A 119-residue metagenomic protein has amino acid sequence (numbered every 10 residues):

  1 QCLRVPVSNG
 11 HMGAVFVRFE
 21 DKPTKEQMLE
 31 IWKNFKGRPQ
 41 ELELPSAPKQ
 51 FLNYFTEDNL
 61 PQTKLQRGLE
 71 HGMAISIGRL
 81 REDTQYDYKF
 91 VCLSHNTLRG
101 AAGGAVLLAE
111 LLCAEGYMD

Functional and structural regions predicted by a protein language model:
Q1-D87: C-terminal substrate-binding/catalytic lobe of Rossmann-fold NAD(P)-dependent oxidoreductases
G72-D119: NAD(P)-dependent Rossmann-like dehydrogenase/reductase catalytic/cofactor-binding core
